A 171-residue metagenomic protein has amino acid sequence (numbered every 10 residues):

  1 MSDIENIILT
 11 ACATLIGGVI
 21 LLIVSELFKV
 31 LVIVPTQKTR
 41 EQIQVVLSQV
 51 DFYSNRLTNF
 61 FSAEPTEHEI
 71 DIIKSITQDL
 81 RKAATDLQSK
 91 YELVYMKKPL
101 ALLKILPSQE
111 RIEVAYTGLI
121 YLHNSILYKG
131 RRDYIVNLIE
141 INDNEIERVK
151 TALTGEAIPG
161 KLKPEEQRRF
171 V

Functional and structural regions predicted by a protein language model:
M1-V30: Membrane-embedded hydrophobic alpha-helical segments
L21-V171: Conserved non-transmembrane functional hotspots
